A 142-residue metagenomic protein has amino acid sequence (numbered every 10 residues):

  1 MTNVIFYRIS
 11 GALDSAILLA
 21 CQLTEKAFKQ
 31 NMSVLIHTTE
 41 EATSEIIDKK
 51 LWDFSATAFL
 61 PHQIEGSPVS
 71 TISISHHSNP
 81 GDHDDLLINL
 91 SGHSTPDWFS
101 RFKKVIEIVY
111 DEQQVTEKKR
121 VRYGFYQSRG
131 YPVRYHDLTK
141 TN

Functional and structural regions predicted by a protein language model:
M1-I5, A27-K29, T43, D82 (+3 more regions): ASCE RecA-like P-loop NTPase motor cores that couple ATP hydrolysis to mechanical translocation on nucleic acids
M1-T43: Long, hydrophobic N-terminal alpha-helical segment
L23, L51-F54, R122-F125: Short, solvent-exposed amphipathic alpha-helical segments in soluble enzyme and RNA/protein-processing domains
T39, Y110, L138: Cofactor-binding loop segments of dinucleotide-utilizing enzymes, especially the Rossmann-like FAD- and NAD(P)+-binding
A42-I46, Q114-T116: Short, charged/polar "capping" segments at the starts of alpha-helices and the immediately preceding loops
D48-D84: Helix-adjacent hinge/juxtasegments
S78, D85-H93, F102-Y123: Conserved RecA-like P-loop NTPase helicase motor core
K119-N142: Well-ordered alpha/beta subsegment
